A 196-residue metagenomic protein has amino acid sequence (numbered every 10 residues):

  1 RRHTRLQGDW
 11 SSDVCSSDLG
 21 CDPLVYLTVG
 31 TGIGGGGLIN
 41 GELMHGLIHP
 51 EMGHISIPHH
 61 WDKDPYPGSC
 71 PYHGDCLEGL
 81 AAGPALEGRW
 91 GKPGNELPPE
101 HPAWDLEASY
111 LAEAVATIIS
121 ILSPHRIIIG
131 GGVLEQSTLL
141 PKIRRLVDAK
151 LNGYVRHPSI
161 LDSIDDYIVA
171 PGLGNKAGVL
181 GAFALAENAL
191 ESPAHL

Functional and structural regions predicted by a protein language model:
R1-W10, V14: Single conserved hydrophobic/aromatic residue that forms the stacking wall/gate of nucleotide- or nucleobase-binding
Q7-G8, I48, S120: Extracytoplasmic/secreted proteins and extracellular or luminal domains
S17-V25, H59-L196: ATP-binding/phosphotransfer module of carbohydrate and carboxylate kinases, centering on a glycine-rich
I33-L38: Short beta-strand scaffold segments in enzyme catalytic cores
I48-K63: A short, polar/charged loop-to-alpha-helix boundary motif
